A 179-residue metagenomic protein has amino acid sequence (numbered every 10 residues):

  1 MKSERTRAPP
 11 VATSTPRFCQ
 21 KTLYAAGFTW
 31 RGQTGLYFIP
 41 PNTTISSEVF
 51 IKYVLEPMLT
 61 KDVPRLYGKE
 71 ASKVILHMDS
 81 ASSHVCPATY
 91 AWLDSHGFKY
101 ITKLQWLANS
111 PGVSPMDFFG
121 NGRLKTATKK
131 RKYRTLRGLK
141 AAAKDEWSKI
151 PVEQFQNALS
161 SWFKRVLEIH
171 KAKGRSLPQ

Functional and structural regions predicted by a protein language model:
M1-P57, K61, S95, A172-K173: Extended, low-complexity cationic-aromatic segments
R7, V11-T13, H77-S80, D94-P115: RNase H-like polynucleotidyl transferase catalytic core
T13-F18, N42-V49, G68-K69, S80-S83 (+2 more regions): Conserved, non-catalytic sequence blocks in retroelement Pol enzymes and Pol-derived host proteins
R17-W30, G35-P40, I75-M78, S83-H84 (+2 more regions): Conserved, well-structured core segments
T22, M116-Q179: C-terminal anion-handling pockets and recognition modules
D62-V74, V152-A158: Surface-exposed helix-capping loop/turn segments at secondary-structure junctions
V74, C86-Y90, A141, D145: Short alpha-helical patches at protein termini and domain edges that function as localization/binding signals
